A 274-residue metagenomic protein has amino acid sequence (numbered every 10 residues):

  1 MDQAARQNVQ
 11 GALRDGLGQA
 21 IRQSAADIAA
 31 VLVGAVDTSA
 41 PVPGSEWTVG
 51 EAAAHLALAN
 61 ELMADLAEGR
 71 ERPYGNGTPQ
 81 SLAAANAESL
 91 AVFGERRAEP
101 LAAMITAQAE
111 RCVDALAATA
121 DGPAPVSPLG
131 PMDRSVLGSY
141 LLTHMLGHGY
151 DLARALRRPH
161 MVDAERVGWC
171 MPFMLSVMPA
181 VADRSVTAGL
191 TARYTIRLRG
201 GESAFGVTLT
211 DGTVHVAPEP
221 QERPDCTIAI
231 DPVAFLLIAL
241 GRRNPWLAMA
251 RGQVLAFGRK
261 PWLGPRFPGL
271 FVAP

Functional and structural regions predicted by a protein language model:
D2-G16, E61-D121, D163: Short, helix-capping/interhelical loops that line the mouth of catalytic, cofactor-, or ligand-binding pockets
R6-A54, M63-A64: An N-terminal domain-cap segment
R14-I21, V49, A98-I105, G138-L141 (+2 more regions): Hydrophobic packing residues in well-ordered alpha-helices of helical domains and bundles
S24-D27, V31, A59, Q108-R111 (+3 more regions): Amphipathic, well-ordered alpha-helical segments in soluble domains
V36-Q80, S127-D183: Short, contiguous alpha-helical
A117, P220-P274: C-terminal interaction segments
W169-L209: A glycine-rich beta-turn/hairpin centered on an aromatic-Pro dipeptide
E202-T227, D231: Acidic/His-leaning functional-site neighborhoods
